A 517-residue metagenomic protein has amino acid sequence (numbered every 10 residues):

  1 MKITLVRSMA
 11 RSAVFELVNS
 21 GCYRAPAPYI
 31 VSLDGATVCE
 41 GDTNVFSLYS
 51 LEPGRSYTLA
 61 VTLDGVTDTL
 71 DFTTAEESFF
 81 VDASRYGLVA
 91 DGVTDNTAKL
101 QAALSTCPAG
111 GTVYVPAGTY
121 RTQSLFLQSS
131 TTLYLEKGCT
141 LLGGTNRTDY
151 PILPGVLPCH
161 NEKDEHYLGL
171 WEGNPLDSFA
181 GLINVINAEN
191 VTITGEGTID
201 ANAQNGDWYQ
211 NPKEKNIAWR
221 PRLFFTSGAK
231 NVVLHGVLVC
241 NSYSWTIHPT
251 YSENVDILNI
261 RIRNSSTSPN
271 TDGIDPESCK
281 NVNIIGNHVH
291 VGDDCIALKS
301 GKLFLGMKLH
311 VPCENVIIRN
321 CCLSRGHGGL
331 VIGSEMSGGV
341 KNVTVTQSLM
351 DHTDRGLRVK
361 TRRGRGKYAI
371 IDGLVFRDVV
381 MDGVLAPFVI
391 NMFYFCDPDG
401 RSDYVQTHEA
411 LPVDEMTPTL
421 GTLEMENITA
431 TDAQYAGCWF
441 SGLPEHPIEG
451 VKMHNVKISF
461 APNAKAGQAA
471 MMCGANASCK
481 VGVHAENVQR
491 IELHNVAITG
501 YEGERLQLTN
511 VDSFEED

Functional and structural regions predicted by a protein language model:
M1-D517: Extracellular/periplasmic carbohydrate-active domains that bind, remodel, or depolymerize complex polysaccharides
